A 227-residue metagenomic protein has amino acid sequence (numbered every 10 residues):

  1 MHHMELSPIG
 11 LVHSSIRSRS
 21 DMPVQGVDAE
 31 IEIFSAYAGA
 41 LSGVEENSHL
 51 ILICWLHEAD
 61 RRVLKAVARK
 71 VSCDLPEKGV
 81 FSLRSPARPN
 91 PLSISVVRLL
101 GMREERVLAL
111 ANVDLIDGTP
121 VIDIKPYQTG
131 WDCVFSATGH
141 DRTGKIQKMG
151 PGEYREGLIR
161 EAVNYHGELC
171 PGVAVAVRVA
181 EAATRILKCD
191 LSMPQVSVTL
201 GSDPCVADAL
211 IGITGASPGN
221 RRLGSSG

Functional and structural regions predicted by a protein language model:
M1-V96, M102-I146: Glycine-rich, low-complexity intrinsically disordered segments
T143-L169, V173, V177-G227: Non-transmembrane, aqueous-exposed alpha-helical and coiled segments at domain scale
